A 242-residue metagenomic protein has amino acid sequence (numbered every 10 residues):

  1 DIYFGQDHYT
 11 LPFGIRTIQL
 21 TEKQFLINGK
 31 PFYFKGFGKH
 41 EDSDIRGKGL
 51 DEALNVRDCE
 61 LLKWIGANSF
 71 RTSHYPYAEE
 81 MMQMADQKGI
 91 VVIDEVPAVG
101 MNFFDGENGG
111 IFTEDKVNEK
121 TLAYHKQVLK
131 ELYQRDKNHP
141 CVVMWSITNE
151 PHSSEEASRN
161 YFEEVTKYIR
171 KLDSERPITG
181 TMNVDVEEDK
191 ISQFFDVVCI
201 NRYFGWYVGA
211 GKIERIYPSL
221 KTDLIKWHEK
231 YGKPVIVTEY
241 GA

Functional and structural regions predicted by a protein language model:
Y3-F4, H8, R16-F204, V208-G209 (+1 more regions): Active-site mouth of glycoside hydrolases
V235-G241: Short acidic/histidine-rich active-site segments
